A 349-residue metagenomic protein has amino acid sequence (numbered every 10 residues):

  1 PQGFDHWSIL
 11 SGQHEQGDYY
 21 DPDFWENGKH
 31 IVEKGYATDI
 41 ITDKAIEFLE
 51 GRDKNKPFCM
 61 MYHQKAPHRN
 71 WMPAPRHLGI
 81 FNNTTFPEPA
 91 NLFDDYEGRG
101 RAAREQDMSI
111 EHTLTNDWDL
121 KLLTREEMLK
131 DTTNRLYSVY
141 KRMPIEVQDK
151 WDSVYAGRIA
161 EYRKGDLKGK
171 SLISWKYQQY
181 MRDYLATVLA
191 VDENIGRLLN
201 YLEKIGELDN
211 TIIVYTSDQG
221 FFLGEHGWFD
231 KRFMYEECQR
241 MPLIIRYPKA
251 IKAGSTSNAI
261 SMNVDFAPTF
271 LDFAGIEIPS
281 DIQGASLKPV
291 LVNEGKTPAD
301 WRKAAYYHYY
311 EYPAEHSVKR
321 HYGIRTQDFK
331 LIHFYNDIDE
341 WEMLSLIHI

Functional and structural regions predicted by a protein language model:
P1-Q2, T38, T42, I46 (+4 more regions): FAD-dinucleotide binding site
G3-H14, N70, Q219-E225, V264-A267 (+1 more regions): C-terminal cap/loop subdomain of S1 sulfatases and analogous C-terminal strand-loop tails that border
S11-G35, E50-N55, M61-N210, V214-S261 (+1 more regions): Active-site-proximal cap/lid insertion segments
I41-T42, R232, D339-E342: A short local loop/turn or secondary-structure capping micro-motif enriched for an aromatic residue
A45, L49, F270: Hydrophobic "lid"/C-terminal helical patch of Rossmann-like NAD(P)-dependent dehydrogenase/epimerase domains
I347-I349: Conserved small/polar residues in nucleotide/adenosyl-binding loops
